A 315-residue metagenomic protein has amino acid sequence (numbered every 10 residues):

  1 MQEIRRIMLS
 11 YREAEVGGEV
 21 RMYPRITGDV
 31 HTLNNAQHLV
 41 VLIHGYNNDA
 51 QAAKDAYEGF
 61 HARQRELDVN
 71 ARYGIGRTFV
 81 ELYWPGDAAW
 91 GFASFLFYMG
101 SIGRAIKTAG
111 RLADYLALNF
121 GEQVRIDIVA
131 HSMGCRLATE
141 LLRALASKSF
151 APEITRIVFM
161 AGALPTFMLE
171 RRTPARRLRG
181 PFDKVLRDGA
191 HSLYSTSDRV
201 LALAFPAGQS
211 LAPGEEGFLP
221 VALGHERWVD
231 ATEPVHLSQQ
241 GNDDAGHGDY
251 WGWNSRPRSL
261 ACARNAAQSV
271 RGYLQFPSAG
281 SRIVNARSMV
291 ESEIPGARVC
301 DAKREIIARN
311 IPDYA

Functional and structural regions predicted by a protein language model:
M1-L33, Y46-E58, R65-V124, L142-R156 (+1 more regions): Lipolytic serine-hydrolase domain surface
Q37-H38: Alpha/beta-hydrolase fold active-site loops
V41-G45, H131, A161: The conserved beta1-alpha1 loop
L112, A130-G134, A138: Gly/Ala-rich beta-loop-alpha elbow adjacent to hydrolase catalytic centers
I128-V129, I157: Conserved alpha/beta-hydrolase fold motif
